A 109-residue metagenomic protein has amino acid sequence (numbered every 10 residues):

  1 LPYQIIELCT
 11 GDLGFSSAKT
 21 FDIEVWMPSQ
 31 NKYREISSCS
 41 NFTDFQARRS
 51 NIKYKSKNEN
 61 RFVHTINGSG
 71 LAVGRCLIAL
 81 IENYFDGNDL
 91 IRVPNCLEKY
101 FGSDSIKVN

Functional and structural regions predicted by a protein language model:
L1-N109: TRNA-recognition modules of translation machinery and tRNA-sensing kinases, especially anticodon-binding
